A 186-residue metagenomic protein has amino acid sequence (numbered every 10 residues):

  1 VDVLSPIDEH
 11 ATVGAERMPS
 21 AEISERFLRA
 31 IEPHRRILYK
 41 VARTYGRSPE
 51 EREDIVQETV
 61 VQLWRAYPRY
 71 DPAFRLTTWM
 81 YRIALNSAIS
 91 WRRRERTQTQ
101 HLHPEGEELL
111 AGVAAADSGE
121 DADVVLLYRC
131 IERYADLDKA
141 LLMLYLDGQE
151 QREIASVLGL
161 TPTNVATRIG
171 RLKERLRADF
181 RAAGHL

Functional and structural regions predicted by a protein language model:
V1-H10, R26-F27, E120, V157 (+1 more regions): C-terminal edge and immediately downstream basic/flexible tail or linker adjoining helix-turn-helix-like DNA-binding
E16-K40, E50-E53: A short, charge-rich alpha-helical start-of-domain segment used by transcription regulators
E22, R29, P33, A111-L142 (+1 more regions): Amphipathic alpha-helical segment used for protein-protein interaction
R35, Y39, V60, A135 (+2 more regions): C-terminal flanking helix
K40, D54-V61, R65, F74-N86: Structural recognition of an alpha-helix C-terminal capping motif at a helix-to-coil junction
T59, I83, L141-L142, I154-A155 (+1 more regions): Hydrophobic positions on the alpha-helical face of helix-turn-helix-like DNA-binding modules
R69-D71, R82-H103, E120: Arg/Lys-rich amphipathic alpha helix in sigma70-family domain 2
L85, I89, R152, L158-A182: DNA-recognition helix of helix-turn-helix
